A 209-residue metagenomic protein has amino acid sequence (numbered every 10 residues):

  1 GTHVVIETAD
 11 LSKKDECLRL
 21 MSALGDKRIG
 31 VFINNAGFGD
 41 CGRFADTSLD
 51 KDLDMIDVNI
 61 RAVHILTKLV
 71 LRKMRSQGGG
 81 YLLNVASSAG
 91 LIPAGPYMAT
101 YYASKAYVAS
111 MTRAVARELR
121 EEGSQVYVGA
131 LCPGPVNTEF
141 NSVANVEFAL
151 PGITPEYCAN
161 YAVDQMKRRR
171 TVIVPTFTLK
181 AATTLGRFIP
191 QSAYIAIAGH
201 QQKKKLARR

Functional and structural regions predicted by a protein language model:
T8-R19, L49: The beta1-alpha1 cofactor-binding region of Rossmann-like NAD(H)/NADP(H)-dependent oxidoreductases
N35-D40: Conserved NAD(P)H cofactor-binding loop of Rossmann-fold oxidoreductase domains
R43-A45, K51-I56: Substrate-binding pocket helix/loop in short-chain dehydrogenase/reductase
T67, S104: Active-site helix of classical SDR
S87: Residue(s) in the substrate-gating loop at a strand-loop-helix junction that position the organic substrate next
A94-T100: Active-site loop-to-helix junction immediately N-terminal to the catalytic Tyr of the SDR YXXXK motif in Rossmann-fold
A130, E147-T183: C-terminal helical subdomain
